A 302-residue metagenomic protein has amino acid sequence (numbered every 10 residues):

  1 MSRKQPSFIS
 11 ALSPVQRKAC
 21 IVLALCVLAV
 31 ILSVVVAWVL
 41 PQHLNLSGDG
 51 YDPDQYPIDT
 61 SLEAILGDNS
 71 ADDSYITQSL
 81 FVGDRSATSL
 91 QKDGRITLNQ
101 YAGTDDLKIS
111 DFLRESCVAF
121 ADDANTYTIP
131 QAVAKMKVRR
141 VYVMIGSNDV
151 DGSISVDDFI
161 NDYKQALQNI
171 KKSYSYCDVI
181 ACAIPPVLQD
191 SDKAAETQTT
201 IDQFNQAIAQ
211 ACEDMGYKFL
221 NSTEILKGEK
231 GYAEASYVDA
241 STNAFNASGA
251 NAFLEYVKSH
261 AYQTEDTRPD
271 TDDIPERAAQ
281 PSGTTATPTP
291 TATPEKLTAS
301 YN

Functional and structural regions predicted by a protein language model:
M1-L80, A87, K92, T264-N302: N-terminal secretory targeting modules
N69-N161: Conserved SGNH/GDSL esterase-like catalytic core that processes O-acyl groups on lipids and polysaccharides
S79-F81, R140-M144, D178-A183, K218-N221: Structural recognition of the beta-strand scaffold that forms the well-ordered cores of secreted hydrolase catalytic
G83-S86, G94, S147, A183-P186 (+2 more regions): A mature extracytoplasmic/lumenal domain signature
S147, K171-D202: Active-site segments of SGNH/GDSL-like serine hydrolases that catalyze O-acetyl group transfer/hydrolysis on lipids
V156-A166, Q198-F204: Charged helix-capping and loop-helix junction motifs
V187-N302: Catalytic His-Asp segment of secreted/periplasmic serine-dependent ester chemistry enzymes
